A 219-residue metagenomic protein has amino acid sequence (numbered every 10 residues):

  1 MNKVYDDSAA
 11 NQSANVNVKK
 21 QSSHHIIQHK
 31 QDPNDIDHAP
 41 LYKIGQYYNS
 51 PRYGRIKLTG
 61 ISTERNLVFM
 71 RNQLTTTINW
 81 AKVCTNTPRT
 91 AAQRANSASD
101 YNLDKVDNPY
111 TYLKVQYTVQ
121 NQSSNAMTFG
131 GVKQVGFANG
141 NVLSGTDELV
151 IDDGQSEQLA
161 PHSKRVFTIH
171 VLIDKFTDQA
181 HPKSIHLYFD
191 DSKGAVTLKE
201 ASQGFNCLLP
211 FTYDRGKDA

Functional and structural regions predicted by a protein language model:
M1-K114, Q120-K133, N141-F167, L172-A219: Conserved functional micro-motifs across diverse proteins
